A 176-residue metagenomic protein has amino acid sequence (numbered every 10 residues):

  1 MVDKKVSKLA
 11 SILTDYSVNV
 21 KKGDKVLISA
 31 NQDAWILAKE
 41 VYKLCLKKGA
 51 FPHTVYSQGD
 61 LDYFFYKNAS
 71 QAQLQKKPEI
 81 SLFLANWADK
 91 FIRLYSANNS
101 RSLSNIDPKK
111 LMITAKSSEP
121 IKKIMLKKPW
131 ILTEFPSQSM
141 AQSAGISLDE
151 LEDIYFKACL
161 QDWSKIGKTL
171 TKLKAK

Functional and structural regions predicted by a protein language model:
M1-K176: Active-site bordering "gate/hinge" segments that shape substrate access to catalytic or cofactor-binding pockets
